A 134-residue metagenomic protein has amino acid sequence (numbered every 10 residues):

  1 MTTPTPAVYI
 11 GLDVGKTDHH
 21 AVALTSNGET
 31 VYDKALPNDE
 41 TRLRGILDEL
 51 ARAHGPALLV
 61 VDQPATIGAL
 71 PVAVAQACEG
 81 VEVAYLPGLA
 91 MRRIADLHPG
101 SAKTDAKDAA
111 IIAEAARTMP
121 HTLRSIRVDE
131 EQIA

Functional and structural regions predicted by a protein language model:
M1-A134: Phosphate- and other anionic-substrate recognition elements at nucleic-acid/protein interfaces
